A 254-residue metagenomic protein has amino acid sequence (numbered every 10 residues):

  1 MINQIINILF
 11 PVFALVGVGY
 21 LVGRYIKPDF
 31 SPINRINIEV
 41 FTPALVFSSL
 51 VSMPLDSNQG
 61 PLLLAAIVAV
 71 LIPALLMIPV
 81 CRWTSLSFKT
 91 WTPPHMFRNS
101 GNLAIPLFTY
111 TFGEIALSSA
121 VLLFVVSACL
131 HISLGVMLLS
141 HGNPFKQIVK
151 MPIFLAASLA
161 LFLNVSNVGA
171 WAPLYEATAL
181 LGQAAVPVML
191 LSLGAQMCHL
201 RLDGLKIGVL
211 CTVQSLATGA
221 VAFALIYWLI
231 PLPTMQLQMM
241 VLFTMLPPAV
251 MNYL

Functional and structural regions predicted by a protein language model:
M1-L254: Alpha-helical transmembrane segments of multi-pass small-molecule/ion transporters
